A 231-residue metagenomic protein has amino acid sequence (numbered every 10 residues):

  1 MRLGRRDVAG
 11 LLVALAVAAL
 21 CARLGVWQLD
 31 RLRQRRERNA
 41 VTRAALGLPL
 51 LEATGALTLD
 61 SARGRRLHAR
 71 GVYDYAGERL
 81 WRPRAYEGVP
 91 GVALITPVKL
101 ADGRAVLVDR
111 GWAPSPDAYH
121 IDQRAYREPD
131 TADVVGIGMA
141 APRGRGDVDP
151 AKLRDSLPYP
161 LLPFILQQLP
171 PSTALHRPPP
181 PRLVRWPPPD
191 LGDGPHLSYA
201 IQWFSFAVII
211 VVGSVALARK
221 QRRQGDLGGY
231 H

Functional and structural regions predicted by a protein language model:
M1-H231: Surface-exposed, charge/polar-rich loops and edge strands
